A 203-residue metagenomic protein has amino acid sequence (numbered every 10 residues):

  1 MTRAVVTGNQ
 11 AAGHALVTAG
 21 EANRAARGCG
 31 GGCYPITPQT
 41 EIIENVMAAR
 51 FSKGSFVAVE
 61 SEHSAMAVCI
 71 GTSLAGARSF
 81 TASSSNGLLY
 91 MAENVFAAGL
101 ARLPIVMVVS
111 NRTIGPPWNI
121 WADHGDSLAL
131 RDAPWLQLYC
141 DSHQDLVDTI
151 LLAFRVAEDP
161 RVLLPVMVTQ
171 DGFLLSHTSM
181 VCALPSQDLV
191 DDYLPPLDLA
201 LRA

Functional and structural regions predicted by a protein language model:
M1-A129, P134-W135, L151-L152, D171: Thiamine diphosphate
P35, P104, P116-P117, P160 (+3 more regions): Proline-rich intrinsically disordered, low-complexity coils
G125-S176: Internal, well-ordered domain-core segments that constitute the primary functional module of diverse proteins
P165-A203: Conformationally flexible catalytic loops at phosphate/diphosphate-handling active centers
